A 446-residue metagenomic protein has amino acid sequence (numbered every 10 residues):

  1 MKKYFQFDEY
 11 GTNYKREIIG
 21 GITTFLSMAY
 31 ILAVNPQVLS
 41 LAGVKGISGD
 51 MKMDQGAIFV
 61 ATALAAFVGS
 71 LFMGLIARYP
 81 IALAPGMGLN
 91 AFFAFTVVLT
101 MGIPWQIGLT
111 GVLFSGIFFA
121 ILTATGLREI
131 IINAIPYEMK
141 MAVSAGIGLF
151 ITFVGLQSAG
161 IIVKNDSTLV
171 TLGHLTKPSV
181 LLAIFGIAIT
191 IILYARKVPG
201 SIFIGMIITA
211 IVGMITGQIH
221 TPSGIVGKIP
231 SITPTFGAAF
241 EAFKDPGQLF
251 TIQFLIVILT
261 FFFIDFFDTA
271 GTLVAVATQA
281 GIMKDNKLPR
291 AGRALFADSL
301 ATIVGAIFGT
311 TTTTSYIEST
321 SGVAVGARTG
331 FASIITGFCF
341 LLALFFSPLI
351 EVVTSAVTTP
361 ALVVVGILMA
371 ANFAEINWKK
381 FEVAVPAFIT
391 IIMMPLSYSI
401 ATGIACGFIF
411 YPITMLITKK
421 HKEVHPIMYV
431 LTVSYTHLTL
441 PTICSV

Functional and structural regions predicted by a protein language model:
M1-G56, M206, A210-A291: Helix-loop-helix hairpins and the membrane-proximal interhelical loops of multi-pass alpha-helical transport proteins
K2-V34, A65-A66, G86-F95, L99-S144 (+1 more regions): Helix-loop-helix junctions within the multi-pass membrane cores of secondary transporters/permeases
G11, K15, F185, L255-L259 (+3 more regions): Alpha-helical membrane-protein architecture signal
D50-M73: Active-site-flanking structural segment that lines cofactor/substrate pockets
A65-M87: Juxtamembrane transmembrane-helix boundary signature
P80, A210, M214, G326: Conserved, well-structured core segments that form the ligand-binding/active-site neighborhood of functional domains
M101-I211, I215, I334-L438: Membrane-embedded alpha-helical modules
H437-V446: Single conserved hydrophobic/aromatic residue that forms the stacking wall/gate of nucleotide- or nucleobase-binding
